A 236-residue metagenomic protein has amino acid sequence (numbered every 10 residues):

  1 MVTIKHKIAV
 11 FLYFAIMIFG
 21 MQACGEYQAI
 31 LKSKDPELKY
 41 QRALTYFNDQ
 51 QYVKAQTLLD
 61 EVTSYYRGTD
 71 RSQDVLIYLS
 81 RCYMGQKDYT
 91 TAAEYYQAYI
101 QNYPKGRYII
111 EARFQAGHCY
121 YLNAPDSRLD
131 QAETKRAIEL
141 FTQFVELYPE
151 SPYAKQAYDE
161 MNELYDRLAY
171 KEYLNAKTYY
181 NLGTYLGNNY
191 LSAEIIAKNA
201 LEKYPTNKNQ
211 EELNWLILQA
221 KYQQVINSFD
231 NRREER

Functional and structural regions predicted by a protein language model:
V2-L12: Bacterial N-terminal signal peptides that target proteins for export
V2-T3, G20-R236: Acidic, polar-rich low-complexity tracts and alpha-helical solenoid repeat scaffolds
F11-G20: Bacterial N-terminal signal peptides
